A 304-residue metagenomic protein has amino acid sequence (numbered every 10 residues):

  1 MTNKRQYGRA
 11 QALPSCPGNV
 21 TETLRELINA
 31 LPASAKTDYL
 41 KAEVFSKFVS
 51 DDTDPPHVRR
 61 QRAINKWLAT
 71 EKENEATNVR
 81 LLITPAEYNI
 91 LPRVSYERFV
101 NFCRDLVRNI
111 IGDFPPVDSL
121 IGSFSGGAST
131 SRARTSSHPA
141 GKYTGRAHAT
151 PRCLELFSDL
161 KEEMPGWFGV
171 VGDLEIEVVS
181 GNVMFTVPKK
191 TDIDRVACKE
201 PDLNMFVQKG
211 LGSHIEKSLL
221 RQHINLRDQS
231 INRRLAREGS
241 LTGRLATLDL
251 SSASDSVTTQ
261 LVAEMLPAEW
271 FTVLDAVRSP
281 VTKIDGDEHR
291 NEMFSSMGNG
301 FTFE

Functional and structural regions predicted by a protein language model:
M1, R5-Q6, V170-E304: Core nucleotidyl-transferase/polymerase catalytic module
M1-F185: Non-catalytic, polymerase-adjacent accessory regions of viral genome-replication enzymes
